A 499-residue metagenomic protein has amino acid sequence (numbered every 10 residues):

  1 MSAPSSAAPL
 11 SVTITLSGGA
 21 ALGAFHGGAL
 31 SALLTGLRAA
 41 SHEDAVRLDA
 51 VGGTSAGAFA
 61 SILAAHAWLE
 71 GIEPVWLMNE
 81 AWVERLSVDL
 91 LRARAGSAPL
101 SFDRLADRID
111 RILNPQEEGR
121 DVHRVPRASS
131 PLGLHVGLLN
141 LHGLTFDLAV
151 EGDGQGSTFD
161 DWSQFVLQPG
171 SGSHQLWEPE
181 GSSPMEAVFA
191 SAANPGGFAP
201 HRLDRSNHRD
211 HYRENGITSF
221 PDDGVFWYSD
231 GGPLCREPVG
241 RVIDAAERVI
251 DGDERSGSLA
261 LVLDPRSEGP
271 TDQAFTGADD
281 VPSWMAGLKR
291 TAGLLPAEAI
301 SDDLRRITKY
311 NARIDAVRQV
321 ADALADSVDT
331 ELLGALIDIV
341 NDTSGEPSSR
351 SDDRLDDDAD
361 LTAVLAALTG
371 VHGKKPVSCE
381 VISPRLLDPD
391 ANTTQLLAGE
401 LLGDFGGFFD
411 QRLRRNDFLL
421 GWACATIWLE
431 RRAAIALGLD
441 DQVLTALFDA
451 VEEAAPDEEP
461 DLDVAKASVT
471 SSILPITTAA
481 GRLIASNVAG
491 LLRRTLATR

Functional and structural regions predicted by a protein language model:
A7-T15, A21-R120, G133, N140 (+2 more regions): Patatin-like phospholipase
T13-L16, L48-S55, G133-L139, F226-G231 (+2 more regions): Extended hydrophobic secondary-structure segments that form protein cores and membrane-embedded regions
A64, P74-W82, G252-T276, L288: Catalytic or ion-translocation cores adjacent to nucleophile or general acid/base/metal-coordination motifs in diverse
R127-G143, F226, P233-G240, G257-A260 (+2 more regions): P-loop NTPase catalytic cores that bind/hydrolyze ATP
L132-D251, Q273, A278-T308, L365-F409: Active-site gating loop/helix substructures
A274-L361: Acidic, Ser/Thr-rich peripheral helices and adjacent loops at domain boundaries
R354-L355, D360-L368, L402-L419, A423-W428 (+1 more regions): Long mid-to-C-terminal assembly/interaction modules of large eukaryotic proteins
I435-R499: Acidic, Ser/Thr-rich low-complexity intrinsically disordered segments
